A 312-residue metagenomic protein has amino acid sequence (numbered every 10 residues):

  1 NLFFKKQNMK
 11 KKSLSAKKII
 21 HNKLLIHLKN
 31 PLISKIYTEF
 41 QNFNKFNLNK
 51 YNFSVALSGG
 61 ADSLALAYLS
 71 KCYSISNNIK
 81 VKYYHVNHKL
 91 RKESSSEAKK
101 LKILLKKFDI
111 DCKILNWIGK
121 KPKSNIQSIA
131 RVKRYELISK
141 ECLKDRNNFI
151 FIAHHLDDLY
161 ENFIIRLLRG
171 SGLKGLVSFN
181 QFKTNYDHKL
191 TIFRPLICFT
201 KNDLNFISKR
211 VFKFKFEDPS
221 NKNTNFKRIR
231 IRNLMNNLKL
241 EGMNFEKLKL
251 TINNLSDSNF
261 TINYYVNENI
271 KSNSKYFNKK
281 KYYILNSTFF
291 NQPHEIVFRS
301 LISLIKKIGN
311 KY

Functional and structural regions predicted by a protein language model:
N1-D62, K80-Y84, W117-P122, K133 (+5 more regions): AMP-forming adenylation/ATP pyrophosphatase catalytic core
K10-S13, K17-R166, N202-D203, K209-R210: ATP-dependent adenylation/nucleotidyltransferase module used to activate substrates
G59, G119, L156-D157, I197 (+2 more regions): Short beta->alpha junction loops/turns
S76, K80, D111, E136 (+9 more regions): Generic macromolecular interface patches on structured domains
V86-K89, D218-S220, T288: Short strand-loop junctions, especially beta-strand C-caps/beta-turns that link beta-sheets to coils or alpha-helices
K92, I129, R194-P195, Q292: Residue-level marker of alpha-helix boundaries and capping positions
L143-A153, E161-L255, K281-L285: Catalytic subdomain that performs nucleotidyl-dependent activation
